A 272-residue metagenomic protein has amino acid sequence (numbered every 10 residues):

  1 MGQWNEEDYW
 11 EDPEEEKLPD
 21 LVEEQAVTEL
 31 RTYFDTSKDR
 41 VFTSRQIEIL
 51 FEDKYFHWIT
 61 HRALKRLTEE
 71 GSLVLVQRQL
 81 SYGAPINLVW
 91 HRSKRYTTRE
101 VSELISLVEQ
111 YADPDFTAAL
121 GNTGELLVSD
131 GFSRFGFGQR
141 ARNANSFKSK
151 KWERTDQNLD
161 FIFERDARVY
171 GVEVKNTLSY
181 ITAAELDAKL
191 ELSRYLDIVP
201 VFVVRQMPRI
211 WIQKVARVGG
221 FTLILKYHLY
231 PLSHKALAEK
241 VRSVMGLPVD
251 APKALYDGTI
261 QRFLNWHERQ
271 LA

Functional and structural regions predicted by a protein language model:
M1-A112, R269-A272: Nuclease-adjacent, charged terminal/linker segments that flank catalytic cores
Q25-L30, T123-L126, A183-D187: Well-ordered, non-membrane alpha-helical segments in soluble/globular domains
S72-L73, F132, G136-G138, I198 (+1 more regions): Short aromatic/hydrophobic-glycine micro-motifs
Q79-S81, N145, Q206, H228-L229: Residue-level "edge-of-site" marker
R99-T155, A272: Acidic-basic catalytic patches of nuclease active cores, encompassing PD-(D/E)XK and other metal-cofactor nuclease
R154-G171: Active-site beta-strand-loop-beta-strand hairpin of nuclease catalytic cores that positions key catalytic residues
V169-Y170, V174-H228: Catalytic cores of nucleic-acid endonucleases
Q206-A272: Domain-level recognition of nuclease-like catalytic cores that cleave nucleotide substrates
